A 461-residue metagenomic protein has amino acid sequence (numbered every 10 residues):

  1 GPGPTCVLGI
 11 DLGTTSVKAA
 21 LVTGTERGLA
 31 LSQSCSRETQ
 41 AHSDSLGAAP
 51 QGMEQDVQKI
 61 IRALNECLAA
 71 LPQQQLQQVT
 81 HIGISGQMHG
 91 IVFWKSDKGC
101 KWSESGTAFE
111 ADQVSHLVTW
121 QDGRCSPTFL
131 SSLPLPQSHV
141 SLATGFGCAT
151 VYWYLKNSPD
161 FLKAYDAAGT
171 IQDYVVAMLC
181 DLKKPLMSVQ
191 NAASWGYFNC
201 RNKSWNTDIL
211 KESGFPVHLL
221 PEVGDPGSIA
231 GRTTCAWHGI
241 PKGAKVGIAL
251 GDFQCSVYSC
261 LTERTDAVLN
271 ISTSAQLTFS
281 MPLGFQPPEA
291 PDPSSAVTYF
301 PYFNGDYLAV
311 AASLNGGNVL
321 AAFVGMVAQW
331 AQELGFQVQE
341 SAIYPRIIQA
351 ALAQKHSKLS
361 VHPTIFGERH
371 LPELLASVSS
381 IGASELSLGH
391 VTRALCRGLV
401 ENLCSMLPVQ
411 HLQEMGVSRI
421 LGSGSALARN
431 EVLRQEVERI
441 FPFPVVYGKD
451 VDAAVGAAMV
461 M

Functional and structural regions predicted by a protein language model:
G1-A108, K211, G239-I248, G416 (+1 more regions): N-terminal glycine/serine-rich phosphate-binding loop of ATP-dependent small-molecule kinases, especially carbohydrate
P2, C6-G9, L21, S126-P185 (+3 more regions): Active-site core segments that coordinate phosphate-bearing ligands/cofactors across diverse enzyme families
S32-S34, D112-S115, S272, S295: Short edge beta-strand segments in beta-sheet-rich domains
S34, H116-V118, V223, V246 (+2 more regions): Conserved beta-strand scaffold positions in the cores of enzyme catalytic domains, especially in NTP/NDP-utilizing
T39-Q51, L186-A193, G382-H390: Gly-rich Lys/Arg/Thr-decorated short loops/hinges at beta-loop-alpha junctions or inter-strand turns that position
Q51, Q73-V118, H139-T144, V176-N199 (+2 more regions): Short beta-strand-loop/turn "lid" adjacent to the catalytic site in phosphate-handling enzymes
D122: Carbohydrate-associated surface elements
H218: A conserved beta-strand/loop element that lines the FAD pocket in flavoprotein oxidoreductases
